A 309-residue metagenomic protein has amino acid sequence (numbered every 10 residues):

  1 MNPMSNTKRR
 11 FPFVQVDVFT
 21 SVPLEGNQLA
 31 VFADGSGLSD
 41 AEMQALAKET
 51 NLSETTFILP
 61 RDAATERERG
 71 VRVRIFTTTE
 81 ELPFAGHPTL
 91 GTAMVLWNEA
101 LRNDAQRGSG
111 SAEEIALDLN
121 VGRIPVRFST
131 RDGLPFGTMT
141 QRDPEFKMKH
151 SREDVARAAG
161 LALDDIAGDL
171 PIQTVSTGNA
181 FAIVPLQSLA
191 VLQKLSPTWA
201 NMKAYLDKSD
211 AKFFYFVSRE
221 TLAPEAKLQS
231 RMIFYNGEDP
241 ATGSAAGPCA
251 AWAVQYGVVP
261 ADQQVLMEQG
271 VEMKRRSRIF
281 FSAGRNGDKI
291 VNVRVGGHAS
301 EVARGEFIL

Functional and structural regions predicted by a protein language model:
N2-F84, L90-L309: Active-site proximal loop and beta-alpha junction motif in alpha/beta enzyme cores
